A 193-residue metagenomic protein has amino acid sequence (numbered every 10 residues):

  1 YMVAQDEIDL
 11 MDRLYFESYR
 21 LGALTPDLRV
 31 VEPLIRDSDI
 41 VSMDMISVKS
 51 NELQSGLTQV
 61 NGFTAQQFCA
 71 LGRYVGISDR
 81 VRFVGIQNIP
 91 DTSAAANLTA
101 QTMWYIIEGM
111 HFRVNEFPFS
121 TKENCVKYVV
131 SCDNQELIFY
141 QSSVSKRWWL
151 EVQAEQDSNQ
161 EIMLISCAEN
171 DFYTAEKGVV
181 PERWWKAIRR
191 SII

Functional and structural regions predicted by a protein language model:
Y1-I86, P90-I193: Conserved alpha-helical scaffold segments that buttress catalytic/binding sites
